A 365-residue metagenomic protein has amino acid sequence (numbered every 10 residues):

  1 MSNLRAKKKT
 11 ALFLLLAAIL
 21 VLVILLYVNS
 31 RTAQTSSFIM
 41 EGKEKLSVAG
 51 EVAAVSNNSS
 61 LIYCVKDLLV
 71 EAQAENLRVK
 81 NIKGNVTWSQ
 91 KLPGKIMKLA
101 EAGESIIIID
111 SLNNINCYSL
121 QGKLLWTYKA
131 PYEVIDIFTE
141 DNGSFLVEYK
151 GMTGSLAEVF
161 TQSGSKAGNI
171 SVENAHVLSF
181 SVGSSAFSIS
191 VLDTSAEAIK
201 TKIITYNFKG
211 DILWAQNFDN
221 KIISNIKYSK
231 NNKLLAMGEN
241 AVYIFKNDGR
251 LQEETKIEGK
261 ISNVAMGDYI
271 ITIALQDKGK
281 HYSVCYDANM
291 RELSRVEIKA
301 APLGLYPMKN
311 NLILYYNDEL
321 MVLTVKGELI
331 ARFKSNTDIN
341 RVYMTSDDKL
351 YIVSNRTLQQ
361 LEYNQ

Functional and structural regions predicted by a protein language model:
K9-N29: Hydrophobic membrane-insertion alpha-helices, especially the h-region of bacterial N-terminal signal peptides
Q34-S59, N81-L92, K123-A130, A167-I170 (+4 more regions): Aromatic (tryptophan-biased) beta-strands that constitute blades/sheets of beta-rich domains
A53-C64, P93-G103, Y132-G143, V172-G183 (+4 more regions): Repeated scaffold domains used in trafficking and secretory/extracellular systems, primarily beta-propellers
V70-A72, I109, K150-G154, T194-K200 (+3 more regions): Short, solvent-exposed loop/turn segments at conserved positions within beta-propeller repeat blades
N76-R78, N114-C117, T153-V159, E197-I204 (+4 more regions): Structural motif
P93-S190: Non-cytosolic head/periplasmic domains of membrane-anchored proteins
G154-F245: Solenoidal tandem-repeat scaffolds enriched in leucines and small polar residues
S335-Q365: Blade-level signature of beta-propeller repeat domains, shared across WD40, Kelch, NHL, RCC1 and BNR/Asp-box propellers
